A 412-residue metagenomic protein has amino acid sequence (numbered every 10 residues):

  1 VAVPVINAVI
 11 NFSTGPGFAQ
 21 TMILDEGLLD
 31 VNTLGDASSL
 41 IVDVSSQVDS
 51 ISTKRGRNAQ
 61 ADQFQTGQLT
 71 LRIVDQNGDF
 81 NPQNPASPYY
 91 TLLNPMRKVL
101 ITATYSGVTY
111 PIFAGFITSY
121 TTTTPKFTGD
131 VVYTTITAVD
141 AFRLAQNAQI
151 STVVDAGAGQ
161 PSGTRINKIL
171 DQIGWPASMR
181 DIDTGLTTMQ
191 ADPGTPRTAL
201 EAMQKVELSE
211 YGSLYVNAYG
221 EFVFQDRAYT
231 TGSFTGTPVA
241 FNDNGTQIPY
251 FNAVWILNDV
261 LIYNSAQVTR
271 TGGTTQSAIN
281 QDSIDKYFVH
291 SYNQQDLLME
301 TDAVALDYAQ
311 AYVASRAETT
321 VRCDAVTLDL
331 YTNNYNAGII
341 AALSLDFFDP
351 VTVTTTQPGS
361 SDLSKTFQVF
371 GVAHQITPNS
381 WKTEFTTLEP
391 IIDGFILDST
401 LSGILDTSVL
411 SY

Functional and structural regions predicted by a protein language model:
V1-Q160, Q190-Y211, V216-A218, N244-F251 (+3 more regions): Assembly/oligomerization scaffold segments
V9-N11, K168-Q172, Y312: Residues that form generic nucleotide/phosphate-binding pockets
A59-P85, I182-G236, A240-Y412: An acidic/polar, Gly/Ser/Thr-rich interaction patch typically located in mid-to-C-terminal regions of proteins
L93, V99-I101, G157-D171, Y287-H290 (+1 more regions): Short, cationic low-complexity segments
A103-Y105, I166-G174, E207-E210, V351 (+1 more regions): Hydrophobic, Leu/Ile/Phe/Ala-enriched alpha-helical segments that form helix-helix packing faces
T118-S119, F127, I169, D285 (+1 more regions): Generic secondary-structure boundary signal with a strong preference for alpha-helix termini
D130, T134, S162-R165, N264 (+1 more regions): Alpha-helical structural motif
Q146, I166-G194: N-terminal export/assembly leaders
